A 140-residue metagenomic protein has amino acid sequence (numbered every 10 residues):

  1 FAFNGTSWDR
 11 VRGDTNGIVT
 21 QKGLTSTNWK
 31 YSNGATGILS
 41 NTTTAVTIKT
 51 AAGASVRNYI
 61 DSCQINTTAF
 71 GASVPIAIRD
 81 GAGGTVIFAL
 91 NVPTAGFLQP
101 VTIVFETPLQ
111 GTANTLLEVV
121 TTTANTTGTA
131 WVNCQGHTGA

Functional and structural regions predicted by a protein language model:
F1-A77, G81-V92, T115-A140: Extended, low-complexity segments enriched in Ser/Thr/Gly and acidic residues that occur primarily in surface-exposed
A95-N114: Beta-sandwich interaction modules
